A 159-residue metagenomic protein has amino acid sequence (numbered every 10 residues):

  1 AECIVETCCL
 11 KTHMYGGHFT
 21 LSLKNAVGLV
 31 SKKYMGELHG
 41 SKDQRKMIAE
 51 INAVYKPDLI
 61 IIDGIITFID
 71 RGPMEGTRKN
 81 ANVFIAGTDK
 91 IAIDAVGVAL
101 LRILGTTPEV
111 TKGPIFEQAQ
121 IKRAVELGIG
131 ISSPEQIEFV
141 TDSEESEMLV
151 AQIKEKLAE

Functional and structural regions predicted by a protein language model:
A1-E159: Extended, low-polarity segments enriched in aliphatic/aromatic residues
